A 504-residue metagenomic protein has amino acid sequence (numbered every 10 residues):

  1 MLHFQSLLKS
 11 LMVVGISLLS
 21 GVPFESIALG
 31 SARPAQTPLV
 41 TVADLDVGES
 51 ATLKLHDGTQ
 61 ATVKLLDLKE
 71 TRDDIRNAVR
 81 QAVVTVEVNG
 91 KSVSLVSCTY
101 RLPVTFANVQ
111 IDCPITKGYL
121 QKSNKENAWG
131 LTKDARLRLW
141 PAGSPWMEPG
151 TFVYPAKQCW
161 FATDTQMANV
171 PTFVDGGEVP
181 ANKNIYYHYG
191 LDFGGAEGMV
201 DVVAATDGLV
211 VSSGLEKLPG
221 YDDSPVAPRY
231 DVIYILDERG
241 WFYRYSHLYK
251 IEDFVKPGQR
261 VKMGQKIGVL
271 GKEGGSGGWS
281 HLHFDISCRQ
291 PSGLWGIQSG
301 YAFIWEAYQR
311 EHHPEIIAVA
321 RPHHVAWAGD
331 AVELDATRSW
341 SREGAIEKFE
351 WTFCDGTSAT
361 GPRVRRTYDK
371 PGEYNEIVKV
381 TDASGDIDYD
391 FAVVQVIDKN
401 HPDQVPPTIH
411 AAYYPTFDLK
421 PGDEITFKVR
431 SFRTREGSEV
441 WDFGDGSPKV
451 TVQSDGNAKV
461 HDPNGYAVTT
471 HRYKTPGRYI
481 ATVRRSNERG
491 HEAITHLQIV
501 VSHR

Functional and structural regions predicted by a protein language model:
M1-L7: N-terminal secretory signal peptides that target proteins for export/translocation
S10-P23: Bacterial N-terminal signal peptides
I27-F161: Surface-exposed, beta-sheet-biased, low-hydrophobicity segments with strongly acidic/polar composition
L66, L209-V211, Y249, G271 (+1 more regions): Conserved positions in beta-strands of structured domains
R136-D231, M263, K272, S276 (+1 more regions): Surface-exposed, glycine-biased beta-strand/turn segments
A196-A204, L236-G264: Short histidine-centered loop motifs in beta-beta connectors
S213-E216, K266, K272, K379 (+2 more regions): Short, surface-exposed secondary-structure boundary micro-motifs
S299-R504: Extracellular/lumenal mature domains of secreted and surface-exposed proteins
